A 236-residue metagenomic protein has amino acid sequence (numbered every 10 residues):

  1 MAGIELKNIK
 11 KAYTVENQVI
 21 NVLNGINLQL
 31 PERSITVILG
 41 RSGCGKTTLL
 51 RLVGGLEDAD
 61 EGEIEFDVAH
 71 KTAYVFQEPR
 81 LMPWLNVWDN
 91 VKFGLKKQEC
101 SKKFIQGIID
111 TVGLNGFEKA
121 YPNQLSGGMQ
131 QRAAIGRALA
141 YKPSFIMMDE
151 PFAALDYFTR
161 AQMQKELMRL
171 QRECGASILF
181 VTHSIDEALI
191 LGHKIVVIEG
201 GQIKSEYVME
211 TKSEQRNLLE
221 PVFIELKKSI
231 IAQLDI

Functional and structural regions predicted by a protein language model:
G54: Helix-to-loop junction immediately C-terminal to a conserved catalytic motif
L85-K92: Short coil-to-helix segment of the ABC ATPase nucleotide-binding domain corresponding to the Q-loop/switch region
E99-F117, R169: Conserved ABC ATPase "signature" region
Y121-L125, M129: Conserved ABC ATPase signature
A140-S144: A short, proline-enriched helix->beta-strand linker immediately N-terminal to the Walker B motif in ABC-type P-loop
I146-D149: Catalytic Walker B motif of ABC-type/P-loop ATPase nucleotide-binding domains
G175-V181: Conserved H-loop
